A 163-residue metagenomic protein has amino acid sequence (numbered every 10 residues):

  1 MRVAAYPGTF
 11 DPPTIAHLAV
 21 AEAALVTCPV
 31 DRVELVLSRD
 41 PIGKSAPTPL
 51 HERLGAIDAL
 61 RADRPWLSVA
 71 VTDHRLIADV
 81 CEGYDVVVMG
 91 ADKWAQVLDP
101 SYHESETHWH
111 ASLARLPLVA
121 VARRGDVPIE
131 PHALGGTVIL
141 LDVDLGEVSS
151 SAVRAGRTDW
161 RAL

Functional and structural regions predicted by a protein language model:
M1-L163: Nucleotidyltransferase catalytic core that binds NTPs
